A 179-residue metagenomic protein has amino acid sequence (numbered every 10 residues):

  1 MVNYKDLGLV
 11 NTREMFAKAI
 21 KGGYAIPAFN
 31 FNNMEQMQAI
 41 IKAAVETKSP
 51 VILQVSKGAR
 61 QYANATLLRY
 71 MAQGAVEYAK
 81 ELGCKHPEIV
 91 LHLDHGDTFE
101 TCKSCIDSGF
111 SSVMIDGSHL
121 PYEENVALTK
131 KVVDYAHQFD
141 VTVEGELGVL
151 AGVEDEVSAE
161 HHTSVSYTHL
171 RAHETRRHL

Functional and structural regions predicted by a protein language model:
V2-I26: N-terminal amphipathic alpha-helix/helix-capping segment at the start of soluble metabolic enzymes
V10-A19, E35-L53: N-terminal glycine-rich anion-binding loops that anchor highly charged ligand groups
I26-F29, V51-L53, I89-L93, V113-I115 (+1 more regions): Hydrophobic faces of well-ordered beta-strands that scaffold small-molecule active sites in alpha/beta enzyme cores
N32-M34, S56-G58, G96-T98, S118-L120 (+1 more regions): Active-site beta-loop-alpha junctions enriched in small/polar residues
P50-F99: Active-site cofactor/substrate anionic-group-binding motifs, chiefly glycine- and Lys/Arg-rich phosphate-binding loops
A65, T98-E100, L120-Y135, F139: Active-site-adjacent beta->alpha loops and helix N-cap segments on the catalytic face of soluble alpha/beta enzymes
P121-A127, G152-Y167: Active-site glycine- and acidic-residue-rich loops that bind and position anionic ligands or nucleotide-like cofactors
T168-T175: Conserved small/polar residues in nucleotide/adenosyl-binding loops
